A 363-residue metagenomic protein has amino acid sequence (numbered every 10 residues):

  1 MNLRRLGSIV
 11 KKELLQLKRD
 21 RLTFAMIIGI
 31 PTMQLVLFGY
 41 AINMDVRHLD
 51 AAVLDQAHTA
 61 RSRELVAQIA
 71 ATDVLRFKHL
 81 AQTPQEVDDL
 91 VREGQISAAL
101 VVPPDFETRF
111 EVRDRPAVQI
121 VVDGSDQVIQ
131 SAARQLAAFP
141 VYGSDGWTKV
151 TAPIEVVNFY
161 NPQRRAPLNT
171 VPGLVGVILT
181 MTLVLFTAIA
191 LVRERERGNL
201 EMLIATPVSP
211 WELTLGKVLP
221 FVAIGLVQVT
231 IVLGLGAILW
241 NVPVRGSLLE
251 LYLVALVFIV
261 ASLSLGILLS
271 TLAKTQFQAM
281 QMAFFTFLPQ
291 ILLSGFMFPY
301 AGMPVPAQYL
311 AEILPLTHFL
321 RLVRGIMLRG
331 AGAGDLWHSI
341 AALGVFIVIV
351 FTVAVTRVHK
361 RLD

Functional and structural regions predicted by a protein language model:
M1-T170, D335, K360: Extracytoplasmic/periplasmic domains immediately adjacent to an N-terminal transmembrane anchor in multi-pass membrane
L17, G94, V184-V208, V218 (+1 more regions): Transmembrane helix boundary and interhelical loop/hinge segments in multi-pass membrane proteins
G29, L37-V46, A273-I313, T317: Transmembrane helix segments
A41-D45, A188, V192-R193, T206 (+5 more regions): Short helix-capping/hinge motifs at transmembrane helix termini and TM-loop junctions
I42, T170-A188: Long, hydrophobic alpha-helical segments
Q85, Y160-R164, P243, G295-V350: Membrane-interfacial helix-loop-helix junctions in multi-pass membrane proteins
A190-V192, L268, M327, A342-D363: Junction motif at the cytosolic side of a transmembrane helix
P210-F284, L288, A333-I340, G344 (+1 more regions): Alpha-helical transmembrane segments and their short interhelical loops
